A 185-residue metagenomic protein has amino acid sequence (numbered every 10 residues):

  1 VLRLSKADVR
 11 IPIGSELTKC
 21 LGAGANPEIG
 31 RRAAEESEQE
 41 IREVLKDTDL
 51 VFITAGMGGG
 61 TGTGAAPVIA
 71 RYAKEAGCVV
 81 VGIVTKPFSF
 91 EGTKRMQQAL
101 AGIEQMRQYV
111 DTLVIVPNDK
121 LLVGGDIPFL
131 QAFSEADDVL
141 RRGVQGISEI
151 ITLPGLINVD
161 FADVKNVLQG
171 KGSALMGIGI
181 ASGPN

Functional and structural regions predicted by a protein language model:
V1-N185: Tubulin/FtsZ superfamily GTPase core signature
